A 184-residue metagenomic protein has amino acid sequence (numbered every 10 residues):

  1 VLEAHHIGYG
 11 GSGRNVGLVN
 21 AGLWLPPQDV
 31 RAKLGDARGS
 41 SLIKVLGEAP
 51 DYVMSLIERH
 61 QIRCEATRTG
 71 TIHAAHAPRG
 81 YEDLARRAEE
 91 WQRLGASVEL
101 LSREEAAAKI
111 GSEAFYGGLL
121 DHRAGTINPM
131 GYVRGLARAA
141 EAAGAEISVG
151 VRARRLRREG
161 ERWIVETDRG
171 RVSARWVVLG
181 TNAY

Functional and structural regions predicted by a protein language model:
V1, A66, L100, I147-V149: A structural preference for short, hydrophobic beta-strand core positions in alpha/beta folds
V1-R14: Glycine-rich FAD pyrophosphate-binding loop
N15, V19, D51, I57-R68 (+3 more regions): Active-site substrate-recognition segment that forms the wall of the catalytic cavity or substrate channel
G22-E104: Dinucleotide-binding Rossmann-like beta1-alpha1 core, especially the glycine-rich loop that anchors the ADP
E65-A66, S112-A114: Short, flexible turn/loop "capping" segments at secondary-structure junctions
E82-L94, E113-W176, G180: Helical element adjacent to the flavin cofactor pocket in flavoenzyme catalytic cores
V98-E99, R103-A107, I127, L136: N-terminal FAD-binding dinucleotide-binding subdomain shared by FAD-dependent oxidases/monooxygenases
